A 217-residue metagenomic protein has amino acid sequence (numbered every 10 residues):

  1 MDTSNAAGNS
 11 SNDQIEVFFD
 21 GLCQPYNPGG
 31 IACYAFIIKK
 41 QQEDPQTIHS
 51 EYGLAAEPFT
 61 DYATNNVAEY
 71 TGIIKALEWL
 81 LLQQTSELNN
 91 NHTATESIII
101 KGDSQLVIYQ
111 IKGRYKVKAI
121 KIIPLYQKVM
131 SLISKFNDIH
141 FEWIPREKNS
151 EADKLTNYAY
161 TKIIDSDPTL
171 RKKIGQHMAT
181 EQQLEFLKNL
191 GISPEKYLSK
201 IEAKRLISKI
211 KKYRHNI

Functional and structural regions predicted by a protein language model:
M1-S11, E87-N91, K162-D165: Glycine- and charge-rich intrinsically disordered segments
D2-V67, T71, E78-W79: RNase H-like nuclease fold core
L22-Y26, I74-T161: RNase H catalytic domain
C33, S97, L184: Exposed beta-strand and adjacent loop surfaces of beta-rich binding modules that mediate intermolecular recognition
A55-Y62, D138-E142, L190-I192: General secondary-structure propensity
A63, V67, I120, W143 (+1 more regions): A short glycine-/small-residue-rich loop at the edge of a beta-strand within enzyme catalytic domains
K162, S166-I217: Interfaces that engage single-stranded nucleic acids at replication/repair/recombination sites
